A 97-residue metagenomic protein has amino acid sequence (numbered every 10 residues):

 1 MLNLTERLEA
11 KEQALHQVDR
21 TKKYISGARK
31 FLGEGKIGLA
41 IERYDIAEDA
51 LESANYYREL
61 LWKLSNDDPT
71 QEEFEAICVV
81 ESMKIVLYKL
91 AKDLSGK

Functional and structural regions predicted by a protein language model:
L2-K97: Long, low-complexity or tandemly repetitive, helically biased scaffold regions used for multimeric assembly/adhesion
